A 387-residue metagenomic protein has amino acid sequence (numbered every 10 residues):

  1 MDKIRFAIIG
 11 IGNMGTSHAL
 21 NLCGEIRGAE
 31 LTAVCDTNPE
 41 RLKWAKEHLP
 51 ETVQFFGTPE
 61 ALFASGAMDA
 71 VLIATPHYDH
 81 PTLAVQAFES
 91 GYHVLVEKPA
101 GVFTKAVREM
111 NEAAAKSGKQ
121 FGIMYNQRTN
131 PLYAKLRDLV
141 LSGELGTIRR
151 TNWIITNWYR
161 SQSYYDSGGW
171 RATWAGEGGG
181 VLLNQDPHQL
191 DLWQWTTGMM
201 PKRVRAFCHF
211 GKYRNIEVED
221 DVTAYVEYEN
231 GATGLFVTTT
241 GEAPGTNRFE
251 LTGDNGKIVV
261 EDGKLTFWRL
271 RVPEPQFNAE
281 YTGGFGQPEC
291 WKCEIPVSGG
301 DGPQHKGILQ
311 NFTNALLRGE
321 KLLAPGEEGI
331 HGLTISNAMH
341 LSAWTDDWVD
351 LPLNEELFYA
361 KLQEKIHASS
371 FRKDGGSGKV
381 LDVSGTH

Functional and structural regions predicted by a protein language model:
M1-P50: N-terminal Rossmann-like dinucleotide-binding module
E51-P59: Conserved SAM-binding strand-loop segment of SAM-dependent methyltransferases
S65, A70, P76-H77, P81-R128 (+1 more regions): Beta-strand-loop-alpha-helix segment that lines the small-molecule cofactor/substrate pocket of alpha/beta enzymes
A74-T75, M199, A232, V237 (+1 more regions): Short, well-ordered coil/turn residues at beta-beta hairpins and beta-strand->alpha-helix junctions within
Q127-N215, D346: Predominantly a Rossmann-like dinucleotide-binding segment in NAD(P)-dependent oxidoreductases
P187, Y213, V237-G245: Glycine-rich phosphate/pyrophosphate-binding beta-alpha loops
T223, Y228, N255-E327, V349 (+1 more regions): C-terminal glycine/acidic-rich active-site capping loop/insertion
